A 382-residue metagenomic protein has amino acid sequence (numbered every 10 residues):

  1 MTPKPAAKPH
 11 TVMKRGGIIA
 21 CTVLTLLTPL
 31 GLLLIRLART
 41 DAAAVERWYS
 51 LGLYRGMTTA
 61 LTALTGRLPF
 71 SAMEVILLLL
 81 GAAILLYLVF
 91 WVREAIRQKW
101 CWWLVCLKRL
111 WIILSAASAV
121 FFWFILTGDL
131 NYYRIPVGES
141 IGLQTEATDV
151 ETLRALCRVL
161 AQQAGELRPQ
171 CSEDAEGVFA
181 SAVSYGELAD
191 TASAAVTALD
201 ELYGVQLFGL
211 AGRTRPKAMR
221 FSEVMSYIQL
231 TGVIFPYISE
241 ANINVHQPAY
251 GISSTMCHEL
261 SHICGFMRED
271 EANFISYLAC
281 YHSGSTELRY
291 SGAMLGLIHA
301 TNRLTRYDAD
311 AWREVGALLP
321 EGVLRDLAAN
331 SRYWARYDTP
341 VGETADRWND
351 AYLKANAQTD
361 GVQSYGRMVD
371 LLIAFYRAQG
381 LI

Functional and structural regions predicted by a protein language model:
V12-T28, K108-I113: Alpha-helical transmembrane segments and their helix-start/interface "positive-inside/aromatic belt" motifs in integral
G31-R93: Membrane-embedded alpha-helical segments of integral membrane proteins
P69, I252-N273, Y277-L278: Active-site recognition of the HExxH zinc-binding catalytic motif
I84-F90, W103-G138: Transmembrane alpha-helices and immediately adjacent membrane-cytoplasm interface residues in multi-pass integral
D129-A198: Membrane-interface segments at or immediately adjacent to transmembrane helices that form the boundary between
E151-L156, M267-W312: Post-HExxH zinc-binding segment in Zn-dependent metallohydrolases
S172-V245, A249: Auxiliary, metal-adjacent structural segments of Zn-dependent hydrolase domains
G322-I382: Pan-zinc metallopeptidase signature
